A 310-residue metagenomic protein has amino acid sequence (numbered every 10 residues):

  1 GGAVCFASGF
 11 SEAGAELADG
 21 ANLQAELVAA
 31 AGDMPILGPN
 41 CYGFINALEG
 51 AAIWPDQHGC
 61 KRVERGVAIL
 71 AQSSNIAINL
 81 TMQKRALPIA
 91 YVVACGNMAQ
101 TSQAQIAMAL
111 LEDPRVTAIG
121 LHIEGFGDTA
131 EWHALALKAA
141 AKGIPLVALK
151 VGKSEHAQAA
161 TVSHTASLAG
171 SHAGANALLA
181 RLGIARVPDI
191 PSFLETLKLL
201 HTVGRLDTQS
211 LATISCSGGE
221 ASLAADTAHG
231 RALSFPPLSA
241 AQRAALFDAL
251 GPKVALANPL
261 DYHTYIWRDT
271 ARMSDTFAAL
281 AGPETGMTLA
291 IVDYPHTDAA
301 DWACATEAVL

Functional and structural regions predicted by a protein language model:
G1-L310: Catalytic-core regions of core metabolic enzymes, especially those transforming organic acids/acyl-group intermediates
